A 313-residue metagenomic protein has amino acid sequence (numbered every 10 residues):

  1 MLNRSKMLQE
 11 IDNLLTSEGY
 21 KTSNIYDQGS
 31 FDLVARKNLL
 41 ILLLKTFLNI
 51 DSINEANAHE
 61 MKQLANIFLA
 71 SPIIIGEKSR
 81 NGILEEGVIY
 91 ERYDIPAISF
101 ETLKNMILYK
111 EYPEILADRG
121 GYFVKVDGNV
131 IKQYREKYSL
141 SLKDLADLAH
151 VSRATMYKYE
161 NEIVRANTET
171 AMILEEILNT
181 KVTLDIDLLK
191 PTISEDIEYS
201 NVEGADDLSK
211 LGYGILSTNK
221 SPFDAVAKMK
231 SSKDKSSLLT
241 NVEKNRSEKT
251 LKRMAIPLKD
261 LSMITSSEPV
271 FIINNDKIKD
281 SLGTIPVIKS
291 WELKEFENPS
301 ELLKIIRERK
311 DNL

Functional and structural regions predicted by a protein language model:
M1-I83, S217, N245-R246, P257: DNA-contacting interfaces and partner/effector-binding or oligomerization modules in DNA-centric proteins
M7, Y20, S30-D32, L39 (+1 more regions): Helix-turn-helix/homeodomain-like alpha-helical modules used for DNA recognition and transcription-factor dimerization
F68-S71, G76-E77, E85-Y122, E248-L313: Charged, structured surface patches that assemble and position nucleic-acid processing machinery
I131, L145-A146, M156-Y159: Conserved hydrophobic/aromatic packing and binding residues within compact polymer-binding modules
R135, A146, E175: The alpha-helix within a helix-turn-helix
S139-A154: Short alpha-helical DNA-recognition segment
H150-R165: Recognition helix of helix-turn-helix/homeodomain-like DNA-binding domains that insert into the DNA major groove
N167-L184: DNA major-groove recognition helix of helix-turn-helix/homeodomain DNA-binding modules
